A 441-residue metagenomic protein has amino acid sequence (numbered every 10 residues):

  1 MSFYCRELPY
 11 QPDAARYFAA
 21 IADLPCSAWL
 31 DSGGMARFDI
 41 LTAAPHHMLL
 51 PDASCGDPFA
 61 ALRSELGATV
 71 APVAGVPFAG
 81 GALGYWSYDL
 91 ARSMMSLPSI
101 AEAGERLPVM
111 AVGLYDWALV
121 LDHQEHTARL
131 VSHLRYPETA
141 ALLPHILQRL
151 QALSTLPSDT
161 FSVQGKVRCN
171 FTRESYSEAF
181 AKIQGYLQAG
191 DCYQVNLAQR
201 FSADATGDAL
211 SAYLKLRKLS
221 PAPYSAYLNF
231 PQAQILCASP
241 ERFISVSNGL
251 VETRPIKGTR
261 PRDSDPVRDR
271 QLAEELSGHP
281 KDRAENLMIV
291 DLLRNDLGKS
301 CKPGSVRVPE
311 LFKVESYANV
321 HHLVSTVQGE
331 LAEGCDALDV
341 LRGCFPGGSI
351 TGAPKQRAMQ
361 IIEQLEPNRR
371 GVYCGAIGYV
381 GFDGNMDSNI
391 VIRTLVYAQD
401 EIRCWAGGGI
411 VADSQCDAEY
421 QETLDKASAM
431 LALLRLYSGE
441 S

Functional and structural regions predicted by a protein language model:
M1-S441: Extended alpha-helical targeting/anchoring segments, especially N-terminal organellar/secretory targeting helices
